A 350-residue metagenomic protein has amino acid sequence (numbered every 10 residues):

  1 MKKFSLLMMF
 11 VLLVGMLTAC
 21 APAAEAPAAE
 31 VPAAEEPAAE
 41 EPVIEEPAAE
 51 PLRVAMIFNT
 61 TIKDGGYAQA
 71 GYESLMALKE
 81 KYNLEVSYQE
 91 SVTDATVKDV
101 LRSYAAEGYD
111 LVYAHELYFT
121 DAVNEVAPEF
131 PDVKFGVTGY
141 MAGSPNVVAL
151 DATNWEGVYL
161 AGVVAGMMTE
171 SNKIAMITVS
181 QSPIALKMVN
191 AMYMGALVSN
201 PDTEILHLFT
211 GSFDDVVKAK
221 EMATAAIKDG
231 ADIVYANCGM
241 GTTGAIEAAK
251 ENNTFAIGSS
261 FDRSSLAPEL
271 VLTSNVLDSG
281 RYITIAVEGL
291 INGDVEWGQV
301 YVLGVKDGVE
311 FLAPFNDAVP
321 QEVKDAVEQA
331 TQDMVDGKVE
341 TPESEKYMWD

Functional and structural regions predicted by a protein language model:
M1-L6: Positively charged n-region of N-terminal signal peptides that target proteins for export
L7-L13: Sec-dependent N-terminal signal peptides
G15-A19: C-terminal motif of bacterial Sec signal peptides marking the signal peptidase cleavage site
A24-E25, V31-D350: A residue-level marker of the well-folded mature domains of exported/periplasmic proteins
